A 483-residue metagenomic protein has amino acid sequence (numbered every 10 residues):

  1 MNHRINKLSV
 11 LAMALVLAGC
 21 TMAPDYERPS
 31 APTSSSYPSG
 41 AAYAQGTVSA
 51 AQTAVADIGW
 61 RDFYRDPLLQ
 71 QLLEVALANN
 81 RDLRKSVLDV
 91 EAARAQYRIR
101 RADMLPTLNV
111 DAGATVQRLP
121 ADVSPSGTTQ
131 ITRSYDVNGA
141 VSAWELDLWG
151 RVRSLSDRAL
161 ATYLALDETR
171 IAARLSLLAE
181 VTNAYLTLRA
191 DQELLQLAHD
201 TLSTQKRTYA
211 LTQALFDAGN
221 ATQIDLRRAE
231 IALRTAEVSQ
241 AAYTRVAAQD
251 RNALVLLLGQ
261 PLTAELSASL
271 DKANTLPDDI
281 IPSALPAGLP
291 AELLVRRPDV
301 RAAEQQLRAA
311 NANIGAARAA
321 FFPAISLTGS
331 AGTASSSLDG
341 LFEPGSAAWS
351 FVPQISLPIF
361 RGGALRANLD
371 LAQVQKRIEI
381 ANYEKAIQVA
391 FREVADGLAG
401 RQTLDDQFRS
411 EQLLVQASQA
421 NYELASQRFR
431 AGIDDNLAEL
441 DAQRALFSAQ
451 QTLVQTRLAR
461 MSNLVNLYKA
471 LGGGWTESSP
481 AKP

Functional and structural regions predicted by a protein language model:
N2-A78, L160, T244-V295, R301 (+3 more regions): Terminal intrinsically disordered/low-complexity segments used for targeting and assembly
T21-E180, I325-G329, I359-L369: Short flexible linkers and secondary-structure junctions
R84-K85, R101, L146-R174, I224 (+6 more regions): Sec/SRP-type N-terminal targeting helices
L119-V123, Q223, S336-G340, G362 (+1 more regions): Outer-membrane beta-barrel proteins
Y135-S142, A184, L289, W349-I355: Hydrophobic, lipid-facing positions within transmembrane beta-strands of outer-membrane proteins
V152, E168-L289, G400, Q427 (+2 more regions): Periplasmic alpha-helical coiled-coil/stalk elements that build and connect Gram-negative outer-membrane
K206, T235-T263, A317, L404 (+1 more regions): Short segments within alpha-helical structural elements
